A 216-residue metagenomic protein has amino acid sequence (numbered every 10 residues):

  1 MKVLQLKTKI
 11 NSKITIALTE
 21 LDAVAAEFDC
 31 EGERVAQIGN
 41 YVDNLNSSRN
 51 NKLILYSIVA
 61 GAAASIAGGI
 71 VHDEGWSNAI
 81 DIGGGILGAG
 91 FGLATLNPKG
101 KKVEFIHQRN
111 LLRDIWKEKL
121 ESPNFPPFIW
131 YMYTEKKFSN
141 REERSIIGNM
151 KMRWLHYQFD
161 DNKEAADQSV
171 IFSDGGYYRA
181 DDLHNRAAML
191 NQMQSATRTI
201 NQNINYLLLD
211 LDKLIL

Functional and structural regions predicted by a protein language model:
M1, E142-M150: Short, positively charged
M1-T8: An N-terminally focused, membrane-permeabilizing/fusogenic/translocator signature enriched in pore-forming
K9, I16, E20-A23, E27-C30 (+5 more regions): Charged, amphipathic alpha-helical oligomerization/scaffolding segments
I14-V71: Add "or lipid-surface remodeling" -> "...that mediate pore formation, membrane permeabilization, membrane fusion
S47-K101: Alpha-helical transmembrane segments and their immediate juxtamembrane boundary regions in integral membrane proteins
S77-Y131: Membrane-engaging insertion elements
P126-R144: Acidic, Ser/Thr-rich low-complexity segments on the non-lumenal side of membrane proteins
R153-L216: A cross-kingdom marker for long, charged
